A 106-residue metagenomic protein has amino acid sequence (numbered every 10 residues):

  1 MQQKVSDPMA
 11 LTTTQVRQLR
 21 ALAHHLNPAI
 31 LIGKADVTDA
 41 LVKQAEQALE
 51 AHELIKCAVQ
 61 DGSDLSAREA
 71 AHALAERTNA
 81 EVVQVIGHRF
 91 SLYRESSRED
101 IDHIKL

Functional and structural regions predicted by a protein language model:
Q2-L106: Positively charged, polar, low-complexity stretches
